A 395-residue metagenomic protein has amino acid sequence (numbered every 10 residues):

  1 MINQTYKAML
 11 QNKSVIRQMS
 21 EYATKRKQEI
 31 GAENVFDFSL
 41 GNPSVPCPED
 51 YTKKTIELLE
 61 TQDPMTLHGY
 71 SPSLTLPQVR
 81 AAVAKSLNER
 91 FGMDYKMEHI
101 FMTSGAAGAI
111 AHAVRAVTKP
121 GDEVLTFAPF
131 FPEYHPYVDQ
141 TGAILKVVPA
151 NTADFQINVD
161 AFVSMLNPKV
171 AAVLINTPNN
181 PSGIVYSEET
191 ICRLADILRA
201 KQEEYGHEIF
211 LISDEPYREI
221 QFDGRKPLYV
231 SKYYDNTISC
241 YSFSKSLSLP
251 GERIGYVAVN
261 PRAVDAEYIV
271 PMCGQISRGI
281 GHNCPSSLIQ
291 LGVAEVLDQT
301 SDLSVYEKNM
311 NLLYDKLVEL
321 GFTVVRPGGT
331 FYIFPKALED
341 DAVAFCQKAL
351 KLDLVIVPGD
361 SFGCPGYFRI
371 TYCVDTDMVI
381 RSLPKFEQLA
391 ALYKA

Functional and structural regions predicted by a protein language model:
M1-M19, K27-L59, L74, Q78 (+1 more regions): PLP-dependent class I/II
D63: Alpha-helical substrate-binding/gating segment
T66-L67: Pre-Walker A segment
